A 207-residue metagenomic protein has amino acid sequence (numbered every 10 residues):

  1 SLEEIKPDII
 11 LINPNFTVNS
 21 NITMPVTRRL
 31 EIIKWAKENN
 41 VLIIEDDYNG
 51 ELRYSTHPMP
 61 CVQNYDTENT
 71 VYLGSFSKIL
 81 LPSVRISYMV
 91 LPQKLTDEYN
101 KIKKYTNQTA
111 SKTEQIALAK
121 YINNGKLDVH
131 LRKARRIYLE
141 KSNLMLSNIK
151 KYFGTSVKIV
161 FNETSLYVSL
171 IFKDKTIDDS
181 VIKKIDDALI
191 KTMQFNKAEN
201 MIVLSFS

Functional and structural regions predicted by a protein language model:
S1-Y54: Active-site phosphate-binding strand-loop segment of PLP-dependent enzymes
I32, N39, I43, K101 (+5 more regions): A generic "structured core" feature
N64-E98: Active-site PLP attachment segment
L91, S169-K175, I190-S207: Conserved PLP-binding active-site segment of the aspartate aminotransferase-like
Y99-T106, N124-L146: Structural signature of PLP-dependent enzymes
R136-L146, S156-I171, A198: Conserved glycine-rich beta-strand-loop-beta hairpin in the small C-terminal domain of fold type I
K175-I182: Short, conserved charged micro-motifs
